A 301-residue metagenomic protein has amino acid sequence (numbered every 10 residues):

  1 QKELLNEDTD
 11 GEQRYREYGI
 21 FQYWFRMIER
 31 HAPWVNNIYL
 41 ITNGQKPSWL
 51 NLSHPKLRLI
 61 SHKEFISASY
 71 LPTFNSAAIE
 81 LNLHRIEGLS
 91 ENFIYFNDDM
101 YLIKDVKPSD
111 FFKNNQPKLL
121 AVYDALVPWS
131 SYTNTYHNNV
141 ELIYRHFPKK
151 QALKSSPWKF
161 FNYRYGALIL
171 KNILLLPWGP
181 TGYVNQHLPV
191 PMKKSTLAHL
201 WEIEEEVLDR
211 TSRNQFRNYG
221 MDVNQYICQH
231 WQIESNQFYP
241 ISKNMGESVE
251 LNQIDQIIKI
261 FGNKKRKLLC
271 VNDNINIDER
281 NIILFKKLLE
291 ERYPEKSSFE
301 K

Functional and structural regions predicted by a protein language model:
Q1-I94, Y101-K301: ER/Golgi luminal nucleotide-sugar-dependent glycosyltransferases, focusing on the catalytic module
